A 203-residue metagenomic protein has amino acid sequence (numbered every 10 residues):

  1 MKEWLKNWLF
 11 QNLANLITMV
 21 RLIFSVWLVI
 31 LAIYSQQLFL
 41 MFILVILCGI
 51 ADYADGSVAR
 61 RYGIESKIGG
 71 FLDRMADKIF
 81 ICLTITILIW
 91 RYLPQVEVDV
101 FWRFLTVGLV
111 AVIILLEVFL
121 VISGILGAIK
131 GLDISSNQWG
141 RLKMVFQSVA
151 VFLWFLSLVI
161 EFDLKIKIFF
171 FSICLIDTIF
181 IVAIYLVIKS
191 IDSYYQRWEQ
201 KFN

Functional and structural regions predicted by a protein language model:
M1-A14, F42-V45, G49, S123-N203: C-terminal membrane-associated helical module and adjoining short loops/tails
W8-I17, K78, I87: Multi-pass alpha-helical membrane architecture of UbiA-family and related isoprenoid/lipid prenyltransferases
T18-F71, L83-I89, D99-L115, K167-I184: Membrane-embedded alpha-helical segments that form the functional core of polytopic membrane enzymes, especially those
D55, D73-I81, M144-Q147: Alpha-helical transmembrane segments that form the membrane-embedded catalytic/substrate-binding core of multi-pass
K67, D77, I134: Short acidic-hydrophobic sequence patches enriched in Asp/Glu that either
L72-R74, A111-V112, N137-M144: Cytoplasmic-side transmembrane-helix entry/capping segments in multi-pass membrane proteins
Y92-Q95: Short, composition-biased linear "edge" segments at structural boundaries
